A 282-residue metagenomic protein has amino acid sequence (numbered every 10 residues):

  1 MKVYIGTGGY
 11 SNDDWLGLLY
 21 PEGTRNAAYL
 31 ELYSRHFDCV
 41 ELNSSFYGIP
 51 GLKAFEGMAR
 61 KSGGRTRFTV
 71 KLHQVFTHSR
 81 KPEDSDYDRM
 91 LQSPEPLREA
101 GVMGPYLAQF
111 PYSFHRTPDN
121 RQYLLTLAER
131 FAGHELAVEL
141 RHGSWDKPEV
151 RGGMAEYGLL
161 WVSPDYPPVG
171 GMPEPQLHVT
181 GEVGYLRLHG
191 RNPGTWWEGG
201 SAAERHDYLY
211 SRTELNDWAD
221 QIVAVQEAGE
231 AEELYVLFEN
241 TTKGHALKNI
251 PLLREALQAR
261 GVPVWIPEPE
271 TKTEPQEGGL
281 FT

Functional and structural regions predicted by a protein language model:
M1-T282: Residues lining hydrophobic/aromatic ligand-binding pockets adjacent to catalytic sites
